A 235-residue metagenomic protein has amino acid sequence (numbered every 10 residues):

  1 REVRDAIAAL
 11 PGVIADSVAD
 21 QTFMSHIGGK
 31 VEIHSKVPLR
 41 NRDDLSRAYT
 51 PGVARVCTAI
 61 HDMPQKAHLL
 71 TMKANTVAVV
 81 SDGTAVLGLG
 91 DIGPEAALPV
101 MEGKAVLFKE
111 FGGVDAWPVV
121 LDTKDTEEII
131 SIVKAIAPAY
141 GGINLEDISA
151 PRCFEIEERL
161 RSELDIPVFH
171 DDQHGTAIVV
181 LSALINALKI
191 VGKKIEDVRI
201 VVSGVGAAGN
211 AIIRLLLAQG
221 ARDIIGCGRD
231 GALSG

Functional and structural regions predicted by a protein language model:
R1-I166: N-terminal ligand-binding/catalytic initiation module
H34, P118-D122, L145-E146, F169-D172 (+3 more regions): Glycine- and other small-residue-rich loops at beta-strand/loop junctions that grip anionic moieties
L87, P94-G112, L164, H170 (+1 more regions): Glycine-rich phosphate/diphosphate-binding loop of Rossmann-like nucleotide-binding domains
